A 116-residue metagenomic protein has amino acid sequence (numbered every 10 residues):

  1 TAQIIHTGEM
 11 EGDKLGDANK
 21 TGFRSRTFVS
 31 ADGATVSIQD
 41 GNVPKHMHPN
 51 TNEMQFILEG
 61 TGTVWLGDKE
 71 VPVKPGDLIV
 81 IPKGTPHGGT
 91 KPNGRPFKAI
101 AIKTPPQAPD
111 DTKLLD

Functional and structural regions predicted by a protein language model:
T1-I38, K45, L114-D116: A short, N-terminal "cap"/entry segment at the start of jelly-roll beta-barrel domains of the cupin/DSBH fold
T27, P44-P49, T90-P92: Short histidine-centered beta-strand/loop micro-motifs that create catalytic or ligand/metal-coordination sites
A31-D32, W65-K69: Short strand-coil-strand connectors
G33, T51, P96-F97: A structure-centric signal for secondary-structure junctions around beta-strands
I38-Q39, M47-L66, I102: Short, conserved beta-strand element in jelly-roll/cupin
T61-T63, E70, P86, P96: Structural motif
K69-G84: Short acidic-glycine-tyrosine-enriched beta hairpin
K83-P109: Ligand-binding loop in jelly-roll beta-barrel domains
